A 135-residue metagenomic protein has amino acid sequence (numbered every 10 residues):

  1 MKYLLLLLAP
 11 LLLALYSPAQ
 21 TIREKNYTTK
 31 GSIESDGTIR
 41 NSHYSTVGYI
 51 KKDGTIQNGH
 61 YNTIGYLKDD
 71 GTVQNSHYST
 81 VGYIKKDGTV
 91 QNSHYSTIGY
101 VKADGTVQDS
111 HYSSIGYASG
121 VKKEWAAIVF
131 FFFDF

Functional and structural regions predicted by a protein language model:
K2-L6, L11, L15-S45, K52-D53 (+3 more regions): Long terminal segments
